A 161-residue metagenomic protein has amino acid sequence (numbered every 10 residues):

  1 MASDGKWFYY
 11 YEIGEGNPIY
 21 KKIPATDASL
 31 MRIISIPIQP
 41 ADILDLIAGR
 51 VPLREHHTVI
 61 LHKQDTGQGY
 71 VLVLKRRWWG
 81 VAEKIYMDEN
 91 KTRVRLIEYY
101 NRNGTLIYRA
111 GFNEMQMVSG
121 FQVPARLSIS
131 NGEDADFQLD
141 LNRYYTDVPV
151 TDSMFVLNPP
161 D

Functional and structural regions predicted by a protein language model:
M1-P40: An acidic-aromatic
E15-N17, A25, R50-V51, R77-G80 (+1 more regions): Short acidic/polar capping segments at secondary-structure boundaries
P24-G69: Hydrophobic, well-structured mid-protein blocks that either form specific transmembrane helices
S35, G49, M154, P160-D161: Glycine-centered secondary-structure boundary/capping sites
I60-P160: Gly/Pro-enriched, hydrophobic low-complexity segments that function as extracytoplasmic propeptides/linkers
